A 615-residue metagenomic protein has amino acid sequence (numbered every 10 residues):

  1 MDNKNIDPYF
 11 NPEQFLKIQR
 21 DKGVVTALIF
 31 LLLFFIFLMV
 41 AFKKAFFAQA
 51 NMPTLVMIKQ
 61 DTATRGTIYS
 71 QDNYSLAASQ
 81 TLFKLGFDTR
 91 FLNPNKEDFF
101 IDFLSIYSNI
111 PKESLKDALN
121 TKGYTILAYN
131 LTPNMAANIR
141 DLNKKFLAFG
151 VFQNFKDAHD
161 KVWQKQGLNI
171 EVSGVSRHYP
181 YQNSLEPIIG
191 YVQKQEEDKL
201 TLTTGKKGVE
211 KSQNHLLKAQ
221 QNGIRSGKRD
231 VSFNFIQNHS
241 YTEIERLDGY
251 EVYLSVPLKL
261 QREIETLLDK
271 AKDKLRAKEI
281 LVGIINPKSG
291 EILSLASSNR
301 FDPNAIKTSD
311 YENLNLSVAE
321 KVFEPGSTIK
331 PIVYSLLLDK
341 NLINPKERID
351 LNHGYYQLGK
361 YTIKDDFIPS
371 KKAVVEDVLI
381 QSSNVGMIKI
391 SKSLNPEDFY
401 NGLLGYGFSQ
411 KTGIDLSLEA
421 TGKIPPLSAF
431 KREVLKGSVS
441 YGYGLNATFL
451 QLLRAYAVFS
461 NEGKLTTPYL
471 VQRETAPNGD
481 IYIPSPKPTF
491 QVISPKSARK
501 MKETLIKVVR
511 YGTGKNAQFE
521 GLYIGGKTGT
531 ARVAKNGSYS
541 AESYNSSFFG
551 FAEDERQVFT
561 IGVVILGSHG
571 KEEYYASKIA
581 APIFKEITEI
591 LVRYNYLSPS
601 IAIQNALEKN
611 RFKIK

Functional and structural regions predicted by a protein language model:
M1-I306, E397-G405, Q518-F519, N536-Y539 (+1 more regions): Periplasmic/cell-envelope proteins involved in peptidoglycan metabolism and beta-lactam response
N3-N11, S75-A77, R229-E243, L247 (+5 more regions): Beta-lactam-recognizing serine transpeptidase/beta-lactamase-like catalytic domain environment
